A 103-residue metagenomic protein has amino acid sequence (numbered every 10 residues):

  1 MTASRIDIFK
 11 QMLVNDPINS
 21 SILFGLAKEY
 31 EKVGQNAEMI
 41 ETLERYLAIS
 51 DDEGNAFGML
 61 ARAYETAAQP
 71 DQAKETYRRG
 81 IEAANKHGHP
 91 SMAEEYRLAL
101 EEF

Functional and structural regions predicted by a protein language model:
Q11-V14, E44-A48, E82: Conserved structural position within tetratricopeptide repeats
